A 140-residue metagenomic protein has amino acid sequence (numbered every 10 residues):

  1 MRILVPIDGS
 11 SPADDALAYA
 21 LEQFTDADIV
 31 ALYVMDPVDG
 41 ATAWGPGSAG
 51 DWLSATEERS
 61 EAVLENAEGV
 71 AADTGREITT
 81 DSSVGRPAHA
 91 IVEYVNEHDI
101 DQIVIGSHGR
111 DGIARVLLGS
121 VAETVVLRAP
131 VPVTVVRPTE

Functional and structural regions predicted by a protein language model:
R2-W44: Small/aliphatic-rich secondary-structure junction motif
Y19, E58-N66, A90: Short, solvent-exposed amphipathic alpha-helices that sit in or adjacent to ligand/effector-binding or catalytic
E22, N96, L127-A129: Solvent-exposed polar/charged
V30, T79, T134: Conserved beta-strand positions in the Rossmann-like core of class I SAM-dependent methyltransferases
M35-E61: Acidic, proline/glycine-rich short linear motifs
G69-I103, E140: Structural beta-alpha unit
D101-E140: Gly/Ser-rich helix-loop-strand patches that form or flank binding pockets for ribonucleotide-derived cofactors
